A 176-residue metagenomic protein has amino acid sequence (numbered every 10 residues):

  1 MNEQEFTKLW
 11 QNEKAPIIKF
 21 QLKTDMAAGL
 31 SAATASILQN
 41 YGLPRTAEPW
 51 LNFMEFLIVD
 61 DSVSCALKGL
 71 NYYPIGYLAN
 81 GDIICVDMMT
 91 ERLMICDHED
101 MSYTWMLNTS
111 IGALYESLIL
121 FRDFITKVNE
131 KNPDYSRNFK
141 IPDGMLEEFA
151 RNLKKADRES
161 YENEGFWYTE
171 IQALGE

Functional and structural regions predicted by a protein language model:
M1-T90, N129, L146-E176: A surface-exposed partner-binding patch
M94-N132: Compact, glycine/acidic-enriched structural inserts
T126-F149: Hydrophobic alpha-helical interaction segments
